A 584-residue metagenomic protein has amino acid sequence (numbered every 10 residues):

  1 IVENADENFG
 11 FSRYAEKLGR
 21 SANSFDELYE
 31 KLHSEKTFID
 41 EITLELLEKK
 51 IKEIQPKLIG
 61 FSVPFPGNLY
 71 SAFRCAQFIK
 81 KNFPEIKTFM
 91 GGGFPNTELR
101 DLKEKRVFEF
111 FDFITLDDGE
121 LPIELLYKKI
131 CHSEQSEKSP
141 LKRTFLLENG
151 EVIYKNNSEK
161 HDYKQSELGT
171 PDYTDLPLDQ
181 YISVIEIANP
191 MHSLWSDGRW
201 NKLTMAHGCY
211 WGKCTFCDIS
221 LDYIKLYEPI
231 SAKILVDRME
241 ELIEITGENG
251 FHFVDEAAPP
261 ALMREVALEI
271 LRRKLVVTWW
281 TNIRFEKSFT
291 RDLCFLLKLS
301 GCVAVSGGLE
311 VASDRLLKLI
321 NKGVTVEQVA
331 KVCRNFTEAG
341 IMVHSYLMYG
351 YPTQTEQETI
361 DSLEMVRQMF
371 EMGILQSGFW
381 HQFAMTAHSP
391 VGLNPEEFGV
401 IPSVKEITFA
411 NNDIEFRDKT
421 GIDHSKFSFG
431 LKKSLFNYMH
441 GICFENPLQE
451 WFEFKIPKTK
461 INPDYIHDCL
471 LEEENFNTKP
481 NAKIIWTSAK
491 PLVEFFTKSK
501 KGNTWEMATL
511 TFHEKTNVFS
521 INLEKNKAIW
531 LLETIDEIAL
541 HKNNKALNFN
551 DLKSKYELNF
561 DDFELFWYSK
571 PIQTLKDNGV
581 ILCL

Functional and structural regions predicted by a protein language model:
I1-G10, F416-L584: Radical SAM enzyme core and accessory elements
I1-P56, Q77, K81, D101-F108 (+6 more regions): Conserved Radical SAM active-site core
E16-K164: Glycine-rich beta-alpha loop elements in corrinoid/cobalamin-binding modules across cobalamin-dependent enzymes
K31, G150-K202, T516-S520, D577 (+1 more regions): N-terminal [4Fe-4S]-dependent radical SAM core
P66-Y70, N96-E98, I123, V152-I153 (+8 more regions): Flexible loop/turn segments at secondary-structure boundaries
F111, L275-T278, N282-I461: A structural motif corresponding to the C-terminal lobe/cap of the Radical SAM core domain
P171-M342: Radical SAM [4Fe-4S] cluster-binding motif and immediate context
